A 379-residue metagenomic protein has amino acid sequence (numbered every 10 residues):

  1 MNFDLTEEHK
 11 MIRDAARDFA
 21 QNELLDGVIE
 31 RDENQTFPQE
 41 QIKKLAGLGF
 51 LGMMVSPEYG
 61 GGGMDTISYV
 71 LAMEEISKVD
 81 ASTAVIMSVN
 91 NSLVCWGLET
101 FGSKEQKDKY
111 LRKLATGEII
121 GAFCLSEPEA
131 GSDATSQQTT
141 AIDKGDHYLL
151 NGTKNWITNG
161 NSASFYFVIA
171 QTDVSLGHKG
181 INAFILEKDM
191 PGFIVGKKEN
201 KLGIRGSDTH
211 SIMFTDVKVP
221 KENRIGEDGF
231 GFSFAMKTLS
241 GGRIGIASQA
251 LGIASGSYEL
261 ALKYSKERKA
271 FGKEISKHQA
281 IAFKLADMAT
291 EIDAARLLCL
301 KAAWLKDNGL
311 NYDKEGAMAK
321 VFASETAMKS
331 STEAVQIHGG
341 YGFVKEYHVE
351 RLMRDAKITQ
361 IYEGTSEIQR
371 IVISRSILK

Functional and structural regions predicted by a protein language model:
M1-V89, F101-Q106, K113-E118, G131-A134 (+4 more regions): Alpha-helical interface subdomain recognition
G49, M73-S77, A170, L186-P191 (+1 more regions): Short Ser/Thr-interspersed hydrophobic loop/turn segments at strand-loop and sheet-helix junctions that line or gate
S92-T100: Helix-loop "lid/cap" segments that line or gate small-molecule binding pockets
L114, E129-S132, W156-N159, D173-S175 (+1 more regions): Short Gly/Pro-enriched turn/cap motifs at secondary-structure boundaries
G117-L125: A short, Trp-centered hydrophobic/proline-enriched beta-strand micro-motif
S136, D189-P220: Flexible, small-/acidic-enriched active-site or ligand-binding loops
H147, N151-V195: A short core secondary-structure module
N155-N161, I204, G241-G242, I358-Y362: Glycine-rich phosphate/pyrophosphate-binding beta-alpha loops
